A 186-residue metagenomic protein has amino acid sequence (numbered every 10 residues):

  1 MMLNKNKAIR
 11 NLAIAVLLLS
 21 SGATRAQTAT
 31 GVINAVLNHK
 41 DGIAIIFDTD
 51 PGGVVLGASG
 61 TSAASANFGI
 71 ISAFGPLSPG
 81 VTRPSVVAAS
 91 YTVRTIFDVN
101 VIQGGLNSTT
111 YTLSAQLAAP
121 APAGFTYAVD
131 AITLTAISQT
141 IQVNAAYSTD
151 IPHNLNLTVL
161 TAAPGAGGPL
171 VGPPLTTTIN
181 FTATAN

Functional and structural regions predicted by a protein language model:
M2-L12: Bacterial N-terminal signal peptides that target proteins for export
I14-L18: Hydrophobic alpha-helical targeting segments used for export or membrane insertion
S21-A23: N-terminal signal peptide c-region/cleavage motif recognized by signal peptidases
A26-P122, Q139-N186: N-terminal small/polar-rich segments of proteins
A123-L134: Short, surface-exposed beta-strand/strand-loop-strand elements in extracellular ectodomains
